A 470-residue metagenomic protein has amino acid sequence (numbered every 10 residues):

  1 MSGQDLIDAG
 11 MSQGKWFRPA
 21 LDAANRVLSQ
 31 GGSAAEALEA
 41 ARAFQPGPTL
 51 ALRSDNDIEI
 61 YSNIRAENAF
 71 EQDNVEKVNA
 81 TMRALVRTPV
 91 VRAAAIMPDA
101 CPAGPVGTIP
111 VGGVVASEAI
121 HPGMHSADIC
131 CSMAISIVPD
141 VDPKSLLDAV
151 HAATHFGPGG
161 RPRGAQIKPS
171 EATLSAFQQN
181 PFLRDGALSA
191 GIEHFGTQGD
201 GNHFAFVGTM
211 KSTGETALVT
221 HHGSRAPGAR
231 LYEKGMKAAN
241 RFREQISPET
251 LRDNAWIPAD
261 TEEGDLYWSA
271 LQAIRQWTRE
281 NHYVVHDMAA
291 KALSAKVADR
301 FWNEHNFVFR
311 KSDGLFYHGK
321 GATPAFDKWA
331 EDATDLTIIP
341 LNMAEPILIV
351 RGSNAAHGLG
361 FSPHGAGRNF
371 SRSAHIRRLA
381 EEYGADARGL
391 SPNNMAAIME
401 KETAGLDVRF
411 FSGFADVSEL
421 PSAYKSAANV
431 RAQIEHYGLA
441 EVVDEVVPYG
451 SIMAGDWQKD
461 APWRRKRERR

Functional and structural regions predicted by a protein language model:
M1-T49: Charged substrate- and nucleic-acid-binding regions of tRNA-handling and nucleotidyl-transfer enzymes, centered on
R18-L21, E36-E39, S54, P162-Q166 (+1 more regions): Short coil/turn segments at secondary-structure boundaries
E39-A66, F70: Low-complexity, highly charged intrinsically disordered N-terminal segments that act as targeting/localization
R53-Y61, H155-P181: Acidic low-complexity segments
A66, N79-M82, P89-I96, P102-V111 (+4 more regions): Domain-length cofactor-binding catalytic modules of enzymes
I135: N-terminal glycine-rich flavin-associated loop
V138-D140: Acidic, low-complexity central loop/insert segments
